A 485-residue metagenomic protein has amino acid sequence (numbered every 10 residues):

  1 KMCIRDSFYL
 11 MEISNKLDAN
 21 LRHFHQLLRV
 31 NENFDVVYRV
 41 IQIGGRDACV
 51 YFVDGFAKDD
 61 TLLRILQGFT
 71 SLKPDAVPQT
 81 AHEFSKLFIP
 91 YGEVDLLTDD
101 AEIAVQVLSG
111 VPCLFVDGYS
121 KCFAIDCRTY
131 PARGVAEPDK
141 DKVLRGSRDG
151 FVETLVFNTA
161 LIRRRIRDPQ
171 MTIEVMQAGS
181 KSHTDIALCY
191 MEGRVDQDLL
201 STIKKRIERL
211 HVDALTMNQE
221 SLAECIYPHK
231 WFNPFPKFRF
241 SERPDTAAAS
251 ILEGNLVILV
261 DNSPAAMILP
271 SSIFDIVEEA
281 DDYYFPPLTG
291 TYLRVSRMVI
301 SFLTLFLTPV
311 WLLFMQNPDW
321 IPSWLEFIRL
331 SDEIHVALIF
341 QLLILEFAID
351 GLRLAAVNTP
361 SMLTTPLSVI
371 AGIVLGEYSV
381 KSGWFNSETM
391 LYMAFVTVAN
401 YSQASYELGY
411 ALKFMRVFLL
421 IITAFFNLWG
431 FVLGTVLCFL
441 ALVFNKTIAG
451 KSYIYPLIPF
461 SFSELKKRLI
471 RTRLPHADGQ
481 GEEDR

Functional and structural regions predicted by a protein language model:
K1, R5-V310, F314, W320 (+1 more regions): Membrane-embedded alpha-helical signal segments
R167, E208, R353, V380 (+1 more regions): Short polybasic/polar patches that bind polyanions
I258, A265, S271-L419: Transmembrane alpha-helical segments that form the functional core of multipass membrane systems
S387-T389, M393-R485: Hydrophobic alpha-helical transmembrane segments of membrane transport and translocation systems, primarily multi-pass
